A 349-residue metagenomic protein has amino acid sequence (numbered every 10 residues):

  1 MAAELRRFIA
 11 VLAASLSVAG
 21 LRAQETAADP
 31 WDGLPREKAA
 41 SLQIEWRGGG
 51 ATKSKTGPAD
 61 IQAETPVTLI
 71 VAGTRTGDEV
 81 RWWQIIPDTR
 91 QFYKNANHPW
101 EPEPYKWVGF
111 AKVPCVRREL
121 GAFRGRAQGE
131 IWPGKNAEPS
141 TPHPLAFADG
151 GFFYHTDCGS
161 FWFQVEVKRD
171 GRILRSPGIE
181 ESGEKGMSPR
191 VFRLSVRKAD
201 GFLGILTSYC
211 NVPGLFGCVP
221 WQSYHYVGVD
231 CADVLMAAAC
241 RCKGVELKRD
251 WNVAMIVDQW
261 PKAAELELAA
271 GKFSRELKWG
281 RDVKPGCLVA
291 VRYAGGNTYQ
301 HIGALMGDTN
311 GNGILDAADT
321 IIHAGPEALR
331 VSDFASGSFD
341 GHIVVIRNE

Functional and structural regions predicted by a protein language model:
M1-I9: Bacterial N-terminal signal peptides that target proteins for export
A10-S17: Bacterial N-terminal signal peptides
Q24-R190: Beta-strand-enriched, solvent-exposed domains that form extended recognition/catalytic surfaces
F153-T156, H225, A294-G296: Short consensus segments that form the blades of beta-propeller domains, in both extracellular/periplasmic
G159-V165, R172-N252: N-terminal capping segments
L247-F334: ...with weaker cross-activation on analogous glycine-rich loops/strands in unrelated enzymes
F334-E349: Active-site or metal-binding loop neighborhoods of secreted/extracellular toxin and effector enzymes
